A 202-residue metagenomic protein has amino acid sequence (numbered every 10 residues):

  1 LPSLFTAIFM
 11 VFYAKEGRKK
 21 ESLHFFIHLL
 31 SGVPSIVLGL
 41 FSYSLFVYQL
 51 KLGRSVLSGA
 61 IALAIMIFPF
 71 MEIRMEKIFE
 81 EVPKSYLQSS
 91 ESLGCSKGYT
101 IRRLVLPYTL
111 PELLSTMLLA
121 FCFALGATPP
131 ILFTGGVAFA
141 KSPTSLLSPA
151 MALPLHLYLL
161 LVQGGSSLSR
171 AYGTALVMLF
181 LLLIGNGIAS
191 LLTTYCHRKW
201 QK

Functional and structural regions predicted by a protein language model:
L1-I27, L40, V105, A189-R198: Transmembrane-helix boundary motif in ABC transporter permease subunits
L1-I8, L40, S58, I65-L87 (+4 more regions): Membrane-embedded alpha-helices of multi-pass transport/permease systems
A14-H24, P83-S115: Amphipathic cytosolic juxtamembrane alpha-helices at the membrane-cytosol interface of multi-pass membrane transporters
F25-H28, G32, I67, S92: Residue-level signal for discrete positions within transmembrane alpha-helices of multi-pass small-molecule
H28-L63: Generic hydrophobic transmembrane alpha-helix motif, especially the helices
R74, K97-G135: Transmembrane alpha-helices
E76-K84, L118, L159-K202: C-terminal transmembrane helix and the adjacent membrane-cytosol boundary/short C-terminal tail of inner/organellar
I131-L179: Interhelical loop and adjacent transmembrane-helix boundary motif in polytopic membrane transport permeases
